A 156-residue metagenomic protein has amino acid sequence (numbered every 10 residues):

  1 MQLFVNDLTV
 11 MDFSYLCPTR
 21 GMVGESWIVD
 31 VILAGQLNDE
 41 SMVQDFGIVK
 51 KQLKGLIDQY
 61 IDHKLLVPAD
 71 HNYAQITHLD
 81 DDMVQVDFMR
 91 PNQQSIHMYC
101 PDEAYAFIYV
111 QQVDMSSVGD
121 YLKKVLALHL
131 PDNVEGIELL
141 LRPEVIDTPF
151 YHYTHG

Functional and structural regions predicted by a protein language model:
M1-G156: Charge-rich, low-complexity N-terminal segments
